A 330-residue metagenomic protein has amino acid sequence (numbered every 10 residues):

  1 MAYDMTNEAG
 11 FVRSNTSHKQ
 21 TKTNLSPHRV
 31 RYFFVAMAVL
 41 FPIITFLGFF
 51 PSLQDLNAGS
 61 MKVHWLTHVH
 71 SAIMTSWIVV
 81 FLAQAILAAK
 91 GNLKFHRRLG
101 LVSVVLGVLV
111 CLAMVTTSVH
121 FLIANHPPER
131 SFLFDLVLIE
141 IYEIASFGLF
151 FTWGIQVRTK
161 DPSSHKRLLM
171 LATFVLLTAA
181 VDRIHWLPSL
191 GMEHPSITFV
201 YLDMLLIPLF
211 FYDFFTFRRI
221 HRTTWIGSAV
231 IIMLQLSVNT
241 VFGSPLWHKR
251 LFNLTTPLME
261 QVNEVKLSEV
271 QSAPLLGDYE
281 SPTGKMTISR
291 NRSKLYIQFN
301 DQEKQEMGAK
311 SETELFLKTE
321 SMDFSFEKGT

Functional and structural regions predicted by a protein language model:
A2-E264: Alpha-helical membrane insertion/targeting regions
E260-T330: Peripheral terminal and inter-domain segments
